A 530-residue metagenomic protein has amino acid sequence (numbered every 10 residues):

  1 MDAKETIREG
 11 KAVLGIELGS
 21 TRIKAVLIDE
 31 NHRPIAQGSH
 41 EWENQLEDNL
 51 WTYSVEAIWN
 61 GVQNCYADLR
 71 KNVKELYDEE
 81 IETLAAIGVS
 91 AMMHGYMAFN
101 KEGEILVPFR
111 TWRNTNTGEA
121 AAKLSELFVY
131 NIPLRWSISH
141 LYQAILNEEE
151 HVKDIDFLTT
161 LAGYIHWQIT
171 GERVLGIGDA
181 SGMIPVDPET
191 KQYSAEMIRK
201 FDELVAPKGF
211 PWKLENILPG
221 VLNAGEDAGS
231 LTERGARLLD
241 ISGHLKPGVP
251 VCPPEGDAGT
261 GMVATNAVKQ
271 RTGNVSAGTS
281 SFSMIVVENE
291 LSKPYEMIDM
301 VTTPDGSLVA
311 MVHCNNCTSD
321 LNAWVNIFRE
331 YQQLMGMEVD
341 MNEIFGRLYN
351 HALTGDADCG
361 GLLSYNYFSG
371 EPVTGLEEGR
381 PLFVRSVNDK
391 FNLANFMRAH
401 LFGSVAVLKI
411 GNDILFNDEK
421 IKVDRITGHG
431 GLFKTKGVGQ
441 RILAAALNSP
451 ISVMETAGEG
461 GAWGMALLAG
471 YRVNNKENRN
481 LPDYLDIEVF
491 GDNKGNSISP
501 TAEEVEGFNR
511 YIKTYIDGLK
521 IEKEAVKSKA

Functional and structural regions predicted by a protein language model:
M1-P108, A122-K123, D154, E215 (+6 more regions): N-terminal glycine/serine-rich phosphate-binding loop of ATP-dependent small-molecule kinases, especially carbohydrate
D2-R8, L14-G15, I81, A122-W136 (+4 more regions): Active-site core segments that coordinate phosphate-bearing ligands/cofactors across diverse enzyme families
S39, T111, S497: Conserved beta-strand positions that form and line the central face of beta-propeller blades
K74-T111, N131-P133, H166-G178, G182-D187 (+1 more regions): Short beta-strand-loop/turn "lid" adjacent to the catalytic site in phosphate-handling enzymes
N114: Carbohydrate-associated surface elements
T117: Gly/Ser-rich phosphate-binding catalytic loop and adjacent alpha/beta segment that cradle a phosphoryl group at enzyme
